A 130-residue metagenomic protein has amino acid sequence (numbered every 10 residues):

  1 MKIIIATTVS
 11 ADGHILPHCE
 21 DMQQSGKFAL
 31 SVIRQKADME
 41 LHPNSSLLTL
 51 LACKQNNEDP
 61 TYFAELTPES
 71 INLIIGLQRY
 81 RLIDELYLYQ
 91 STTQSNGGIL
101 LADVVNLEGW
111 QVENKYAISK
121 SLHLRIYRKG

Functional and structural regions predicted by a protein language model:
M1-G130: Enzymes that bind and transform nitrogen-containing heteroaromatic metabolites
